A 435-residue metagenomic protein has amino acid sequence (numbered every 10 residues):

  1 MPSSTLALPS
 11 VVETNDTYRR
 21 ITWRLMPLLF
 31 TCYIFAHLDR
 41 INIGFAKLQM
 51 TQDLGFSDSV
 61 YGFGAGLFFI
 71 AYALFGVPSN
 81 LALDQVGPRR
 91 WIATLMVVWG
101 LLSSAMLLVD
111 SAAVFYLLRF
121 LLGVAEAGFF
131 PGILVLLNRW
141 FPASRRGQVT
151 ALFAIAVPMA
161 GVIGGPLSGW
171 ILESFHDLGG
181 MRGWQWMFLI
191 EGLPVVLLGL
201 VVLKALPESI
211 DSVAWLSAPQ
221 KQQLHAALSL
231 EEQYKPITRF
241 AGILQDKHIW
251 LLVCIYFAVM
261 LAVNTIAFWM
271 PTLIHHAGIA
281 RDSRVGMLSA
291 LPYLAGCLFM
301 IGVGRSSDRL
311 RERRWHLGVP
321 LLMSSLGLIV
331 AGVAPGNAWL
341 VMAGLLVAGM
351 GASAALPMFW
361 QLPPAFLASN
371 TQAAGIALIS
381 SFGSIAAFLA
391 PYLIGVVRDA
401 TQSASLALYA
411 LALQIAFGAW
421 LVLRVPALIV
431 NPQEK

Functional and structural regions predicted by a protein language model:
I43-G44, I243-V303, L356, W360 (+1 more regions): Extracytoplasmic gate region of multi-pass secondary transporters
G55, G87, L108-V114, A125 (+4 more regions): Helix-breaking motifs and short loop linkers at transmembrane-helix boundaries and internal kinks in secondary membrane
L74-A113: Conserved MFS/SLC helix-loop-helix module at the cytosolic interface between two early adjacent transmembrane helices
F75-G87, F299-E312, R398: Helix-to-loop junctions at the C-terminal end of transmembrane segments in multipass secondary transporters
D84-M96, D308-L321: Cytoplasmic membrane-interface "Motif A"-like loop-to-helix N-cap segments of 12-TM Major Facilitator Superfamily
L118-I155: Cytoplasmic helix-loop-helix junction between adjacent transmembrane helices in 12-TM secondary transporters
F153-D211: Helix-loop-helix hairpin linking two adjacent transmembrane segments in secondary transporters
R313-L362: C-terminal transmembrane helical hairpin of 12-TM major facilitator-type secondary transporters
